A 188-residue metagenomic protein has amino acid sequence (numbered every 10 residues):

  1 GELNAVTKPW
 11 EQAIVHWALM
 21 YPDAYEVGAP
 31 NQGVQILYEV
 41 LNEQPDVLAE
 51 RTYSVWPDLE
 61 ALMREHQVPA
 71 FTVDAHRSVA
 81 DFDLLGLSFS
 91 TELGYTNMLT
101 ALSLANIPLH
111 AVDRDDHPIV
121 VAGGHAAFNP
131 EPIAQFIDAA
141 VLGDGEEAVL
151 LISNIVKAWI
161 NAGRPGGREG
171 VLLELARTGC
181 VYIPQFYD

Functional and structural regions predicted by a protein language model:
G1-Q12, M63-F71: Short N-terminal or domain-adjacent regulatory/targeting segments
L3-K8, I36-E39, P165-L173: Intrinsically disordered, low-complexity boundary segments flanking structured domains
W10-A13, N42-P45, E174-A176: A generic structural signal for short, non-catalytic loop/turn and secondary-structure boundary residues
Q12, M20-Y21, A29, A176 (+1 more regions): A short N-terminal interaction module
V15-W17, D23, G28-Q32, I36-Q44 (+3 more regions): General detector of N-terminal leader/presequence modules that precede the first folded domain
W17-P22, G28-E39, E43-M63, Q67 (+1 more regions): Low-complexity, highly charged intrinsically disordered N-terminal segments that act as targeting/localization
S54-D188: Glycine-rich beta-alpha loop elements in corrinoid/cobalamin-binding modules across cobalamin-dependent enzymes
